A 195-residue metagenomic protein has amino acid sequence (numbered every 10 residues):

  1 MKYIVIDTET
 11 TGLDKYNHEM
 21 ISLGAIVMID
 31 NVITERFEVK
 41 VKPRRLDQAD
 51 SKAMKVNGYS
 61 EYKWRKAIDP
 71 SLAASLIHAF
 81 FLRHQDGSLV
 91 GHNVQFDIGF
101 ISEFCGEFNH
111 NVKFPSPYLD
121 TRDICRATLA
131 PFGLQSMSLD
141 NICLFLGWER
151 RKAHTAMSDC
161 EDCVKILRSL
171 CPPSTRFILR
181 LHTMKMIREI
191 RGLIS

Functional and structural regions predicted by a protein language model:
M1-I4, E9-S102, N141-W148, H154 (+1 more regions): Conserved non-catalytic scaffold segment of RNase H-like nuclease domains
T10-G12, D123, D162: Short, glycine/acidic-enriched loop or turn micro-motifs at the edges of active sites
Y59-S60, N111-K113, P131, E149: Short coil/loop linkers at secondary-structure junctions
F96-L119: Substrate-recognition/cap helix-loop segment adjacent to the acidic, metal-dependent catalytic center of Asp-based
I98, T121, M157-C160: Conserved glycosyltransferase catalytic-site signature
Y118-L134: Short alpha-helix plus adjacent loop in nuclease-associated cores
F132-I142: A structural motif
L144-F145, M157, E161-S195: Acidic two-metal-ion nuclease catalytic site recognized across multiple nuclease folds, prominently DnaQ/RNase D-T
